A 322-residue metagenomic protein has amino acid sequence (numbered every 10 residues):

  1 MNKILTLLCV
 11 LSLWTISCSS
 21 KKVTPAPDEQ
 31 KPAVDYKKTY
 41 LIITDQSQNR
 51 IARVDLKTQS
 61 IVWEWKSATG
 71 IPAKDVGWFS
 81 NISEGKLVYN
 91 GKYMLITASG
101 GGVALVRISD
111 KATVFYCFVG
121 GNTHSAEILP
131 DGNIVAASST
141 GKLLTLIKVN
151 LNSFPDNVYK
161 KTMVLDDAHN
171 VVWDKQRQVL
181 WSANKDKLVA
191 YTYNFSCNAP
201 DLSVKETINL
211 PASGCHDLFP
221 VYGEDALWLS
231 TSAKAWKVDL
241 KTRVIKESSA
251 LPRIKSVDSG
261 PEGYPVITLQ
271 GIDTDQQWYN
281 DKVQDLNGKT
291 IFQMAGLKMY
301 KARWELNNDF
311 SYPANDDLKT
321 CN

Functional and structural regions predicted by a protein language model:
I4-L13: Sec-dependent N-terminal signal peptides
I16-V34: Bacterial Sec-dependent N-terminal signal peptides
K37-T39, N90-Y93, D131-N133, Q176-Q178 (+2 more regions): Short coil/turn segments that connect the beta-strands within blades of beta-propeller domains
I42-S47, V88, M94-G100, A136-T140 (+5 more regions): Conserved beta-strand positions in repeat-built beta-propeller and related beta-rich domains
L56-I61, K148-F154, T192-P200, L240-I245: Short loop/turn segments immediately following beta-strands, especially the blade-tip and inter-blade linker loops
I61-V76, A112-C117, P155-M163, S203-L210 (+1 more regions): A short beta-strand motif characteristic of beta-propeller blades
W65-A104, I108-S125: Blade-loop segments of beta-propeller domains
K74-K86, G120-L129, L165-V172, P211-Y222 (+2 more regions): Repeated scaffold domains used in trafficking and secretory/extracellular systems, primarily beta-propellers
